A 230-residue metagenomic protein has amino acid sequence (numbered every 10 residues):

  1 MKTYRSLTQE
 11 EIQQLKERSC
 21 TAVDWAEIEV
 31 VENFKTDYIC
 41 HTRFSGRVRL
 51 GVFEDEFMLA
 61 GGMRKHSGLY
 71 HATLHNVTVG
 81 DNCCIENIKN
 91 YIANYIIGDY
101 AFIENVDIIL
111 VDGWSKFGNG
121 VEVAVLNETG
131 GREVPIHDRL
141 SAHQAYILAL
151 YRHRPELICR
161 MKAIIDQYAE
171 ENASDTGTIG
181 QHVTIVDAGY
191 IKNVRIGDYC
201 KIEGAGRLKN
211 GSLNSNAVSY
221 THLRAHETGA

Functional and structural regions predicted by a protein language model:
M1-G177, Q181-H182, G229: Terminal amphipathic alpha-helical/low-complexity segments used for targeting or macromolecular assembly
L74, I92, I191, I202 (+1 more regions): Short, structured motif recognition centered on aromatic/hydrophobic residues
C83-C84, C200, G211: General detector of folded, globular domains
I88, V183-T184, G189, V194 (+1 more regions): Hydrophobic alpha-helical bundles that form the membrane domains of multi-pass transporters
G206-R207, L223: Short acidic, glycine/serine/threonine-rich loops at helix termini
K209, S219: Carboxylate/His-rich catalytic cores and anion/metal-binding grooves
T221-T228: Conserved small/polar residues in nucleotide/adenosyl-binding loops
